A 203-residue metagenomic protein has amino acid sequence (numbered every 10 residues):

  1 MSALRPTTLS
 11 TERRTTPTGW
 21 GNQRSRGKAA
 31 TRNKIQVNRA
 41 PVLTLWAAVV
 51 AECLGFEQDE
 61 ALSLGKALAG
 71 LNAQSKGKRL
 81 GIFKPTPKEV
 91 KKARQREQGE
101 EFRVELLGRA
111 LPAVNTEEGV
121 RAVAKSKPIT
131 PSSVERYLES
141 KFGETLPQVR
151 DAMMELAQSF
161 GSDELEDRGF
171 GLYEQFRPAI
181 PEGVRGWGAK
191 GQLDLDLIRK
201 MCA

Functional and structural regions predicted by a protein language model:
A3-A203: Solvent-exposed interaction surfaces and binding hotspots enriched for charged
